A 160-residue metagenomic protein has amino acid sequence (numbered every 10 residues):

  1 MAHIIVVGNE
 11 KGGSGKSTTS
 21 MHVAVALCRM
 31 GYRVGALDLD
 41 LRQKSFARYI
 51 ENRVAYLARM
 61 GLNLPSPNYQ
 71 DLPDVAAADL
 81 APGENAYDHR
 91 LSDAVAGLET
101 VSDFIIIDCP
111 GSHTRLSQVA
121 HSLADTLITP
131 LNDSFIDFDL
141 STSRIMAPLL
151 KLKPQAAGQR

Functional and structural regions predicted by a protein language model:
I4, G8-S14, R29-F104, G111 (+1 more regions): P-loop/Walker-type NTP enzyme "switch/lid" segment
T18-T19, V23: Hydrophobic positions on the alpha1 helix immediately C-terminal to the Walker A/P-loop
A26: Rossmann-fold NAD(P)-dependent oxidoreductase module
M30, I107-R160: Conserved catalytic-core segment of NTP-binding enzymes
